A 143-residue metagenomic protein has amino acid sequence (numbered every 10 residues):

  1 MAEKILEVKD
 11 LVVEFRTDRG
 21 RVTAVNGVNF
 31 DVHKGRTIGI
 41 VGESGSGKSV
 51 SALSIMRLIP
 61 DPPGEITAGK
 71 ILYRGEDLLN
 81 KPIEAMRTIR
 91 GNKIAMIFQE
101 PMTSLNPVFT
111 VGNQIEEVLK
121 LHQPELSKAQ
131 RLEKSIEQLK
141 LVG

Functional and structural regions predicted by a protein language model:
M1-G143: ABC transporter nucleotide-binding domains
